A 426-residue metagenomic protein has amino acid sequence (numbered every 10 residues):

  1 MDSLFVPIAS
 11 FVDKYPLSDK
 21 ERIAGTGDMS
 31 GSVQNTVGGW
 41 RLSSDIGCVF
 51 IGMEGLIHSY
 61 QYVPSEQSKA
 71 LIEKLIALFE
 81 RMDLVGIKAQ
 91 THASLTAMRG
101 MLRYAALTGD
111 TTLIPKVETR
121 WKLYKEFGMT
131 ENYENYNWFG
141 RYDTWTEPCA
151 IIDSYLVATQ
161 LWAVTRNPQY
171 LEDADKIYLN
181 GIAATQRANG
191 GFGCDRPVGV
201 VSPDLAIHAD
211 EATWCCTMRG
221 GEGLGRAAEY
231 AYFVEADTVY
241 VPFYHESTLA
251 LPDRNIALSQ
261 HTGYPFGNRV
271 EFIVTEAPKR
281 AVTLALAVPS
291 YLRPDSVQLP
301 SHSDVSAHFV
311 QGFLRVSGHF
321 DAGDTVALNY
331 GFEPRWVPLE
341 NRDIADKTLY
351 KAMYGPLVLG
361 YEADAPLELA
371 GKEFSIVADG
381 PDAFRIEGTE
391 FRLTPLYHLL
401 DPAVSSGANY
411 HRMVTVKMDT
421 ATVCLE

Functional and structural regions predicted by a protein language model:
M1-A77: Extended ligand-binding groove/face enriched in aromatic
M1-K20, E66-I87, T112-Y133, D175-A188: Long, well-ordered core segments of solenoidal/helical folds
S32-P64, T91-L123, W138-V288, S296: Aromatic (Trp/Tyr) and acidic
V117, L171-I273, F309, G318 (+2 more regions): C-terminal beta-rich recognition modules with glycine/proline-rich loops and embedded aromatic residues
P278, D321-A322: Surface-exposed loops/turns
P294-S301: Change to "...patches in solvent-exposed regions of secreted, membrane-anchored, or virion-exposed structural
D304-V310: Short beta-strand segments within Ig-like beta-sandwich modules, predominantly Fibronectin type-III
F313-R315: Short, surface-exposed beta-strand/beta-hairpin micro-motifs centered on an aromatic residue
